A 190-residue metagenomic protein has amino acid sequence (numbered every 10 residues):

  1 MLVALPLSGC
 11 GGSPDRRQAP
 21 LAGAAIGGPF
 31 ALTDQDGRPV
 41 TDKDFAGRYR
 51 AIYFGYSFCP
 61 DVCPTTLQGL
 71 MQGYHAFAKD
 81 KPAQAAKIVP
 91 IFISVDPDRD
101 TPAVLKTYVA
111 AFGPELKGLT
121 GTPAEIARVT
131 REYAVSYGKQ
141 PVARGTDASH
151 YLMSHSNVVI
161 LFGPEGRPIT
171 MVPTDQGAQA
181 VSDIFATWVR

Functional and structural regions predicted by a protein language model:
M1-V3: N-terminal export leaders
P6-G9: C-terminal motif of bacterial Sec signal peptides marking the signal peptidase cleavage site
G11-S13: Bacterial signal peptide processing site
G27-G28, R50, S156-N157: Short loop/turn microsegments at loop-to-beta-strand junctions
F30-R50: A short beta-strand-turn-helix
D44-T66: Short active-site neighborhood of thiol/selenol oxidoreductases, capturing the structured segment around
L67-V129: Structural microenvironment flanking redox-active thiols in thiol-disulfide oxidoreductases
E125-I184: Thiol/disulfide oxidoreductase modules built on the thioredoxin-like
